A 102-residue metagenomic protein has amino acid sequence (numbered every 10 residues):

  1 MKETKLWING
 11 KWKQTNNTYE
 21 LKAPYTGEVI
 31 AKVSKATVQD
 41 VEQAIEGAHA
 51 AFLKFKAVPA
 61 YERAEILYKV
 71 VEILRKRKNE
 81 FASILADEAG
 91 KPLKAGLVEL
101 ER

Functional and structural regions predicted by a protein language model:
M1-K32, E65: Terminal low-complexity tails and localization/encapsulation signals of metabolic enzymes
I30-R102: Glycine-rich loop-to-alpha-helix module at the N-terminal edge of alpha/beta enzyme cores
